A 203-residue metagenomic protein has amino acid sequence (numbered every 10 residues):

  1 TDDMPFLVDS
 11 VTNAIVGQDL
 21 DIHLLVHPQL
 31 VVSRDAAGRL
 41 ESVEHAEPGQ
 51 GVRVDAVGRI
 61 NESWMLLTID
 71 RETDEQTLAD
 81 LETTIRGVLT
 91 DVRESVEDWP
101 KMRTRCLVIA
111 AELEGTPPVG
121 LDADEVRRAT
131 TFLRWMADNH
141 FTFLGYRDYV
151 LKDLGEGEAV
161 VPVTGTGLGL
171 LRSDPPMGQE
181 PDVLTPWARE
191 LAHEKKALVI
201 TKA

Functional and structural regions predicted by a protein language model:
T1, N13, L24, P28 (+2 more regions): Charge-rich interaction surfaces and accessory domains that mediate macromolecular binding and assembly
T1-G38, S42, V54: Nucleic acid-processing catalytic cores of prokaryotic defense/repair systems
D35, R39-R93: Internal insertion modules embedded within essential enzymes
